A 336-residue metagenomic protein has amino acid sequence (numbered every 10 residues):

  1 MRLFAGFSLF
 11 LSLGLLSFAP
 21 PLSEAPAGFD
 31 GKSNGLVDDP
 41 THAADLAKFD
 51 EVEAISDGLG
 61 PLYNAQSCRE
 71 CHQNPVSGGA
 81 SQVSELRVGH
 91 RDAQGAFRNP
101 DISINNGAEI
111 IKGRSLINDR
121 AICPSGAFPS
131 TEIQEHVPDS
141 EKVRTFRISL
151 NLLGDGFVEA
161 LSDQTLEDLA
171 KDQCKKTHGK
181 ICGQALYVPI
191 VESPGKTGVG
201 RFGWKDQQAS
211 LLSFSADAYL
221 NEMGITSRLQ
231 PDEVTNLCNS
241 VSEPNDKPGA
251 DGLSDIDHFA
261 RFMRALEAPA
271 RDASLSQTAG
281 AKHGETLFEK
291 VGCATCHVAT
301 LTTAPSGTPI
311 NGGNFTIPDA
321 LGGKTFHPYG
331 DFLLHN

Functional and structural regions predicted by a protein language model:
M1-F4: Positively charged n-region of N-terminal signal peptides that target proteins for export
G6-L16: Bacterial N-terminal signal peptides
S17-N336: Periplasmic c-type cytochrome electron-transfer domains
